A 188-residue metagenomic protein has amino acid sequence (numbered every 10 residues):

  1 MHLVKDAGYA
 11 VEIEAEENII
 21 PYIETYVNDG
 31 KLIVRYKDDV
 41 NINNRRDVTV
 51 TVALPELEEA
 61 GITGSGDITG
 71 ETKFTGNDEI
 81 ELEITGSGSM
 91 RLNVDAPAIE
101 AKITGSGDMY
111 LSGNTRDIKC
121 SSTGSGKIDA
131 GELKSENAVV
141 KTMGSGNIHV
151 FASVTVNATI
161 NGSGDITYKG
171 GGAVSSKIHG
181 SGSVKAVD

Functional and structural regions predicted by a protein language model:
M1-E12: Start-of-domain marker
M1-H2, I42, V50-V52, L57-D188: Extended, compositionally simple hydrophobic/Ser/Thr-rich segments that build repetitive fibrous architectures
V4-D6, Y26-G30: Short, ordered beta-strand-loop transition motifs
V11-E14, G76-N77: Short, surface-exposed polybasic-and-hydrophobic patches located at secondary-structure transitions
A15, Y22-V27: Solvent-exposed adhesion/ligand-recognition segments of exported proteins
D29-K37: Short carbohydrate-recognition loop motifs
